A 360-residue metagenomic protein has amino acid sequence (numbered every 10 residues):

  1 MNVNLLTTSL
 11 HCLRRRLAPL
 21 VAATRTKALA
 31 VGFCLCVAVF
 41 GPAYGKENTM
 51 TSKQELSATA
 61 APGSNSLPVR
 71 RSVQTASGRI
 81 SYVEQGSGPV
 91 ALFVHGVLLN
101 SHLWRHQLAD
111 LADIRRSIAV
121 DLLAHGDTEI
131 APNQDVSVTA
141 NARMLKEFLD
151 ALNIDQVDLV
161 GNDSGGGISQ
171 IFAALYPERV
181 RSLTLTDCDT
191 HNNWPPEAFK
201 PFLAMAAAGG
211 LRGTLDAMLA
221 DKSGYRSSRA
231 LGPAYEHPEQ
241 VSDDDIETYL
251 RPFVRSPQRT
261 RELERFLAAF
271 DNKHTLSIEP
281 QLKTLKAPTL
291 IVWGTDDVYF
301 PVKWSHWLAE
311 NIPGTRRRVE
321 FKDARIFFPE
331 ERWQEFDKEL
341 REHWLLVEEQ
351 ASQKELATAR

Functional and structural regions predicted by a protein language model:
M1-A22: N-terminal secretory signal peptides that target proteins for export/translocation
K27-V39: Bacterial N-terminal signal peptides
A43-E47: Boundary at the C-terminal end of the N-terminal hydrophobic targeting segment
S52-S72, G78-V83, I118, H125-V160 (+2 more regions): Flexible "cap/lid" subdomain of the alpha/beta-hydrolase fold that forms the substrate-access gate
E84-D127: Conserved HGGG/HGGXW glycine-rich cap/lid loop of the alpha/beta-hydrolase fold
G96, D163, E330-E331: Conserved acidic functional residues
Q107, F172, E339-H343: Hydrophobic residues on the short alpha-helix immediately C-terminal to a glycine-rich phosphate/catalytic loop
T315-R360: Catalytic active-site module of serine/aspartate enzymes centered on a nucleophile-bearing elbow/loop
